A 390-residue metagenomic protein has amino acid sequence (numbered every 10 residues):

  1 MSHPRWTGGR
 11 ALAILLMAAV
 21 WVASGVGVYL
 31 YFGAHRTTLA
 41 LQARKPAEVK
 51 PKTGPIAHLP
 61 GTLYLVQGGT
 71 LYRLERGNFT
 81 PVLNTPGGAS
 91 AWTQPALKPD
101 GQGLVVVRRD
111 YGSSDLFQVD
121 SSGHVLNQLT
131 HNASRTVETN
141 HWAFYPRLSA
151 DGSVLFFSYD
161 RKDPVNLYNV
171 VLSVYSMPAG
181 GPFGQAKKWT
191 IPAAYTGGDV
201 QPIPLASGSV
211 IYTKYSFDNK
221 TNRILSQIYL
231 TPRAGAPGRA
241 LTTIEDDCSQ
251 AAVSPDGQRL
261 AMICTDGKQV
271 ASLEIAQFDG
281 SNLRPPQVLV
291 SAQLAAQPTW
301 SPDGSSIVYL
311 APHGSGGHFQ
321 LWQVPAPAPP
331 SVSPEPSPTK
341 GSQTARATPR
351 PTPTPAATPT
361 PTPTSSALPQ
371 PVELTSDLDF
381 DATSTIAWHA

Functional and structural regions predicted by a protein language model:
H3-A390: Sequence signature of WD/YWTD-type beta-propeller architectures
